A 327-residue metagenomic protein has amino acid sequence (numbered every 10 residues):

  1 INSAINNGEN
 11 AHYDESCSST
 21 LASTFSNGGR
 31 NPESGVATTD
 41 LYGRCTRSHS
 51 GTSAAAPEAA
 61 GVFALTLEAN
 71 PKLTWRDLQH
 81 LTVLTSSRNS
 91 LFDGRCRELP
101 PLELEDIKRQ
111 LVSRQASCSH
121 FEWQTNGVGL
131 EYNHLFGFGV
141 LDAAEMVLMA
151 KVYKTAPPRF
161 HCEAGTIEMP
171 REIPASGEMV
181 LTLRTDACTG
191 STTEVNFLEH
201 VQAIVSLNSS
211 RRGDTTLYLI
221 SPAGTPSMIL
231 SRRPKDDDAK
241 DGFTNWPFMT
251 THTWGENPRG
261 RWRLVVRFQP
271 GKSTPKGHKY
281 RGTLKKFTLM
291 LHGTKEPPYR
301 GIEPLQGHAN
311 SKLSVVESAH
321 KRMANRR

Functional and structural regions predicted by a protein language model:
I1-E68, K72, H134: Extracellular S/T/G-rich loop segment that most often corresponds to the catalytic His/Ser-adjacent loop
N70-Y132: An often Trp-containing, charged/polar helix-loop segment at the C-terminal end of enzyme catalytic cores
E105-T215, Y280-R327: Secreted peptidase-domain scaffold signal
T215-G224: Extended low-complexity, serine/threonine- and proline-enriched intrinsically disordered segments
I229-D236: Solvent-exposed serine/threonine-rich low-complexity stretches and specific carbohydrate-binding patches
N245-G255: Beta-sandwich interaction modules
R261-R263: Short, conserved beta-strand segments of beta-strand-rich sandwich/propeller modules, principally
V265-Y280: Short beta-strand-plus-loop segments that form exposed binding edges in beta-rich domains
